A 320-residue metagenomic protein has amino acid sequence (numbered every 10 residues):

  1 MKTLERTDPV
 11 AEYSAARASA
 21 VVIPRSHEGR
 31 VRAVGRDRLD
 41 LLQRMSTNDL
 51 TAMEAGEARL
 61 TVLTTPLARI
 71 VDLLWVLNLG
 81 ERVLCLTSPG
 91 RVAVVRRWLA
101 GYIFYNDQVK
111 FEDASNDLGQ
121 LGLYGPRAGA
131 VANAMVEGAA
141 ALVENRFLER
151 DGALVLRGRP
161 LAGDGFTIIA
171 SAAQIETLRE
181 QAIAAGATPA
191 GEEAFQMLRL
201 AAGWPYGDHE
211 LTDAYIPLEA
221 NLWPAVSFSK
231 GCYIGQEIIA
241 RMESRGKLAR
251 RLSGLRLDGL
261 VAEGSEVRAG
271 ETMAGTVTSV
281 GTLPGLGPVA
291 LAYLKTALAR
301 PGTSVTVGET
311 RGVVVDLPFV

Functional and structural regions predicted by a protein language model:
M1-V71: Acidic, proline/glycine-enriched N-terminal capping motif
P9-A18, T61-L73, F104-D107, F147-L156 (+1 more regions): Short amphipathic beta-strand starts and helix->beta connectors
V21-R25, R30, D72-R199, P205: Acidic, low-complexity central loop/insert segments
G35, C85, L123-G125, I168 (+4 more regions): Residue-level signal for inorganic ion chemistry
D37, G80, S115, R127 (+7 more regions): A generic structural motif
A55-A58, G138-L148, G203, D208 (+4 more regions): Glycine-centered loop/turn motifs
R69, L74, Y215, A220-Q236 (+1 more regions): Glycine-rich, small/acidic residue-mixed loop/short-helix segments
T167-R256: Anionic-ligand-binding alpha/beta catalytic cores of soluble enzymes and soluble regulatory domains that recognize
